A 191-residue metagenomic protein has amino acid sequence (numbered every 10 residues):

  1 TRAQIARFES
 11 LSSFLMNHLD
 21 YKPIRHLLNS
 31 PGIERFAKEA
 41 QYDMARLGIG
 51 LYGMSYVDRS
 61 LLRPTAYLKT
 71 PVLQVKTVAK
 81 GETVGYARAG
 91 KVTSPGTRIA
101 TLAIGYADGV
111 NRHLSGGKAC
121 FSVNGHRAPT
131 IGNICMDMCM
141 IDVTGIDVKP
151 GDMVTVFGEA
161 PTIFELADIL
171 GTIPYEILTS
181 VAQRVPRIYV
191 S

Functional and structural regions predicted by a protein language model:
T1-A79, G145: Active-site loop/helix belt of alpha/beta enzymes
T77-S191: C-terminal accessory subdomain/extension
